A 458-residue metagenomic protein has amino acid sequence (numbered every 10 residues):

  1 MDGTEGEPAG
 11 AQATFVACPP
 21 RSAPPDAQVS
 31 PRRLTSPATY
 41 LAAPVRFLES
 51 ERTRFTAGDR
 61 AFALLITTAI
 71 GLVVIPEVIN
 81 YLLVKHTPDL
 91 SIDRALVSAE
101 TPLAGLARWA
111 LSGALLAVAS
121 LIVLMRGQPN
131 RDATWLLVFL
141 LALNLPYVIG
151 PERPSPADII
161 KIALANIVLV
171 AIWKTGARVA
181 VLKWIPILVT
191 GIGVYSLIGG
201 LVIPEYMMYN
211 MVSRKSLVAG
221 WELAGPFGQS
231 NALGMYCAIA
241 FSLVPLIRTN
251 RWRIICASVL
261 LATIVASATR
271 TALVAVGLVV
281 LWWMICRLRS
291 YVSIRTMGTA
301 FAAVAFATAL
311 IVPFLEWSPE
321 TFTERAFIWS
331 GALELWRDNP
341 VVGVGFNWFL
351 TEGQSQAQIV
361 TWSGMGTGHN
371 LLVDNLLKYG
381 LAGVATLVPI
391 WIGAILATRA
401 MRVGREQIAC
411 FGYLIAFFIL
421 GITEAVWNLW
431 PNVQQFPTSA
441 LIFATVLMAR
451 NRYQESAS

Functional and structural regions predicted by a protein language model:
M1-I66, T438-S458: A juxtamembrane structural motif centered on a specific transmembrane helix
D2, L72, I198-P204, M284-F322 (+1 more regions): A membrane-periplasm/extracellular boundary helix in multi-pass inner-membrane enzymes that assemble envelope glycans
D2-G3, R32-L124, L143-I149, F417-T423: N-terminal signal-anchor transmembrane segment
E7, P19-R21, D26, Y291-T296 (+2 more regions): Hydrophobic transmembrane alpha-helices and their immediate junctions
T87, L315-S330, E334-D338, V342-Y379 (+2 more regions): Long extracytoplasmic/lumenal interhelical loops at the membrane interface of multi-pass membrane proteins
A119-M125, F139-L197, F349, I390 (+1 more regions): Transmembrane alpha-helical segments and their membrane-water interfaces
K183-N210, G225-C286: Alpha-helical transmembrane segments of multi-pass inner-membrane proteins
F411-G421, V426-S458: Transmembrane alpha-helices of multi-pass inner-membrane enzymes
